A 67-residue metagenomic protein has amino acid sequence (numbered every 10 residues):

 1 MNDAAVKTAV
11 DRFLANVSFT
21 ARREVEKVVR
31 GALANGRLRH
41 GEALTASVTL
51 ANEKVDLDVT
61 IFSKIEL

Functional and structural regions predicted by a protein language model:
N2-D11, K27-R30, R37-L67: N-terminal intrinsically disordered, cationic/polar leader segments that include organellar targeting peptides
A15, T20, A32: Long, contiguous binding/interaction regions
F19-R22, L38: Alpha-helix boundary/capping and short turn/kink residues
